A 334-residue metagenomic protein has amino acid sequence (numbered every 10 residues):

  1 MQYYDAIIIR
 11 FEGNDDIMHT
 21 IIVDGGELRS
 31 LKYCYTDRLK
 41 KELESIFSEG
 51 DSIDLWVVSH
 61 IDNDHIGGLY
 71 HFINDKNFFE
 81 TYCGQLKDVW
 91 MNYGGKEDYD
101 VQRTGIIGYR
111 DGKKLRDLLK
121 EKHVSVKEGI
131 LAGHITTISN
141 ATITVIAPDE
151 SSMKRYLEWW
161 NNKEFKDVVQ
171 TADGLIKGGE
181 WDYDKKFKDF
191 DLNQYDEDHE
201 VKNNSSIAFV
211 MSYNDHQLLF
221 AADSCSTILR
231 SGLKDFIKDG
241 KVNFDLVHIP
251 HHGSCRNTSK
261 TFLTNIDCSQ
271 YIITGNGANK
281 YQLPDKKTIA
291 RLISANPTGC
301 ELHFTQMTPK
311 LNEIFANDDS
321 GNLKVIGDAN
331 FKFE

Functional and structural regions predicted by a protein language model:
M1-D5, T227, S231-K241, T261-N265 (+1 more regions): C-terminal regulatory/interaction regions
M1-E49, V201-T227: Conserved beta-strand hairpin/beta-sheet module of binuclear metal-dependent hydrolase folds, prominently
Q2-D5, R29-S30, I61-G67, K96-Y99 (+5 more regions): Active-site environment of divalent metal-dependent phosphoester hydrolases
I9, D24, H60, V89 (+5 more regions): Divalent metal-coordination and catalytic microenvironments
F11-G13, F47, I73-N77, L233-I237 (+2 more regions): Active-site catalytic pocket residues across diverse enzymes, especially alpha/beta-hydrolases
M18-H19, Y35-V89, K238-R256, N265-I272: Active-site metal-binding motif and surrounding structural segment of the metallo-beta-lactamase
S30, F209-K260: Long, well-ordered mid-to-C-terminal structural blocks that present hydrophobic/aromatic surfaces
D75-Q217, C300-E301, T305-Q306, I314-E334: Flexible, acidic/histidine-containing loops and adjacent segments that form or flank the divalent-metal
